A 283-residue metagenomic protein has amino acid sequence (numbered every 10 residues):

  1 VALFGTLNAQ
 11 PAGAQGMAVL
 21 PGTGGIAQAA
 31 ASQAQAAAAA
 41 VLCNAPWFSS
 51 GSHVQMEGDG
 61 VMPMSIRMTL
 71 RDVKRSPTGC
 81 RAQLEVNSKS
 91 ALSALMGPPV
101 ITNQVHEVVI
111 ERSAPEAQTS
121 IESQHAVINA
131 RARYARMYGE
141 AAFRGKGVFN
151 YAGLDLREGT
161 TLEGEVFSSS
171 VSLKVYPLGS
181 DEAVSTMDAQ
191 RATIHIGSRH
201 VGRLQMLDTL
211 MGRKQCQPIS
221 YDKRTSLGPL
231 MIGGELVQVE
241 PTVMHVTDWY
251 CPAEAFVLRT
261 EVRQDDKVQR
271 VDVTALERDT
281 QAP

Functional and structural regions predicted by a protein language model:
V1-N8: Bacterial N-terminal signal peptides
G16-R133, Y176-P283: Acidic, serine/threonine-rich low-complexity disordered tracts
A126-G179, T186-A189: Surface-exposed acidic loop/strand-edge motifs in secreted or periplasmic proteins that form small linear binding
